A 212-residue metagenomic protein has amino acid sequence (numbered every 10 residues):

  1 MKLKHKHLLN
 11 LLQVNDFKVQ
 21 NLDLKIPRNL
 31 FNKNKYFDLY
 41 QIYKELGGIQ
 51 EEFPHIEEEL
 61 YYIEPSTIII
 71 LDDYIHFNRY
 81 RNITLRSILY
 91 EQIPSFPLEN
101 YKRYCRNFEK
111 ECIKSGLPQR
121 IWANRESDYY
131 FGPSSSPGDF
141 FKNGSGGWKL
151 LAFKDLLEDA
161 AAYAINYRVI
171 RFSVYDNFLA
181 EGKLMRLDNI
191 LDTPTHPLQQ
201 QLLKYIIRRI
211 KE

Functional and structural regions predicted by a protein language model:
M1-E212: Nucleic-acid endo/exonuclease domains
